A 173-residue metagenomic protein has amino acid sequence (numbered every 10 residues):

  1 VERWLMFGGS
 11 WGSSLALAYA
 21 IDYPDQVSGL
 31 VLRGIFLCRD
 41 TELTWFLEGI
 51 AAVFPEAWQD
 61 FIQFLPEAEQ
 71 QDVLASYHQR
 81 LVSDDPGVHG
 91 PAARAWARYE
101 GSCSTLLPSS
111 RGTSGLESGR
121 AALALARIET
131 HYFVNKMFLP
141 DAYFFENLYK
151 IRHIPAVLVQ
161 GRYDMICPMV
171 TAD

Functional and structural regions predicted by a protein language model:
V1-W11: Alpha/beta-hydrolase fold nucleophile elbow
M6-G8, R33, V159: Short beta-strand immediately N-terminal to the catalytic nucleophile in serine-hydrolase-like folds
S13-P24, L30: Short glycine-enriched nucleophile-adjacent loop and the immediately C-terminal alpha-helix near the catalytic center
D25-Q79: A catalytic-pocket lid/entrance helix-loop region that shapes and gates access to the active site across common
A75-L116: Accessory cap/linker subdomain of secreted extracellular hydrolases
H131-L148: Active-site nucleophile elbow and catalytic-triad environment of alpha/beta-hydrolase enzymes
P140, M165-T171: Conserved alpha/beta-hydrolase "acid-adjacent" motif
I151-R152, L158-Q160: Short beta-strand/loop motif that positions the catalytic acidic residue of the alpha/beta-hydrolase fold
